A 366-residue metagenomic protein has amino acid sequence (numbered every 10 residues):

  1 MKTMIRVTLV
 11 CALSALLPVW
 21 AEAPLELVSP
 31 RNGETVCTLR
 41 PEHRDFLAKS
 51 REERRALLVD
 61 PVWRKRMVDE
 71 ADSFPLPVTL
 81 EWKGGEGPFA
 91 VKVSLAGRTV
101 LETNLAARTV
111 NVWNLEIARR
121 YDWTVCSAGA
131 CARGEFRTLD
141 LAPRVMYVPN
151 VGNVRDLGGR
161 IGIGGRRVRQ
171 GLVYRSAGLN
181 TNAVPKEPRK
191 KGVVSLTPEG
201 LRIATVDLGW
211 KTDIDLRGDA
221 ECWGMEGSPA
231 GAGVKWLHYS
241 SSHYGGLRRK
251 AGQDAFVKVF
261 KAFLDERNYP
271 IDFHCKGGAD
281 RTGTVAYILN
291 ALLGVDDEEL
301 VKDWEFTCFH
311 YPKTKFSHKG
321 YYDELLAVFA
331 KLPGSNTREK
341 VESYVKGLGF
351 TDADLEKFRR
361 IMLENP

Functional and structural regions predicted by a protein language model:
M1-R6: Positively charged n-region of N-terminal signal peptides that target proteins for export
V7-L16: Bacterial N-terminal signal peptides
A21-D272, T284-P366: Cys-dependent protein tyrosine phosphatase-like superfamily
G277, R281-T282: Ser/Thr-glycine-rich phosphate-binding loops at phosphate-binding pockets of nucleotides, nucleotide cofactors
